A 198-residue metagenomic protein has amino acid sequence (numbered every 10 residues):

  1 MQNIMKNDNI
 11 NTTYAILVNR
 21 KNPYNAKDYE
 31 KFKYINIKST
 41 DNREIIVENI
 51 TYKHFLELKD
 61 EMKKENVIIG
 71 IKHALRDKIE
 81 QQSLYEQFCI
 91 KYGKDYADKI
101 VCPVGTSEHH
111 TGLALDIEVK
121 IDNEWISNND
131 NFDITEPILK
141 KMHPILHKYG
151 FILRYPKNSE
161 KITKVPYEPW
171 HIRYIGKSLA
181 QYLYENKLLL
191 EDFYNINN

Functional and structural regions predicted by a protein language model:
M1-N198: Extracytoplasmic cell-surface/polysaccharide-interacting catalytic and binding patches
